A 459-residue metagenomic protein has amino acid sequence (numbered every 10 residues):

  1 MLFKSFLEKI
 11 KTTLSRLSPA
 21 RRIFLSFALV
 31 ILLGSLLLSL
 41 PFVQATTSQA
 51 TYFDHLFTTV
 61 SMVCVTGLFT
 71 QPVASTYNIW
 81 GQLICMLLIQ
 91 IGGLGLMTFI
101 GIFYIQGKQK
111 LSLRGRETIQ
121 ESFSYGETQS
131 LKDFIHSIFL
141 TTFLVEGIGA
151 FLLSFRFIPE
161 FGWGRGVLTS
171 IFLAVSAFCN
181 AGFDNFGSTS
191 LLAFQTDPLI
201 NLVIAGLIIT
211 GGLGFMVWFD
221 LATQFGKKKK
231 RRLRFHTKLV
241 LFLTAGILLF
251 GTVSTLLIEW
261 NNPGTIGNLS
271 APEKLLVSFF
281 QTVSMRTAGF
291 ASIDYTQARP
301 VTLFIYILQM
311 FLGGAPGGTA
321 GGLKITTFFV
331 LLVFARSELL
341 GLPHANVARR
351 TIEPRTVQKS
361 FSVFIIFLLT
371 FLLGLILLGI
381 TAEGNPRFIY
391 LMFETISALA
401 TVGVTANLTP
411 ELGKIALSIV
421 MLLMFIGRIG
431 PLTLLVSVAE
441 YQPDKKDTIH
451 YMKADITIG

Functional and structural regions predicted by a protein language model:
M1-G459: Membrane-proximal intracellular helices of multi-pass ion channels
